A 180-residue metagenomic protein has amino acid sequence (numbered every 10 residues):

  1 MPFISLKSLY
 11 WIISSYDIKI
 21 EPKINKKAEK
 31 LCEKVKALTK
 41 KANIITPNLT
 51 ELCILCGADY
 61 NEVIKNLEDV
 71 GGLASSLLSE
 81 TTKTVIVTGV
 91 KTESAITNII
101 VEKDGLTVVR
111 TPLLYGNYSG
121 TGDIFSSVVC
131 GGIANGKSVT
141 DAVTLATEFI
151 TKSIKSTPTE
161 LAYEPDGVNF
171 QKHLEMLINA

Functional and structural regions predicted by a protein language model:
M1-S5, L9-A37: Glycine/small-residue-rich loop that forms an oxyanion/phosphate-binding "nest" at active or ligand-binding sites
I18-K23, G89, Y115-Y118: Short, small-residue-enriched loops and turns at beta-alpha junctions that line or gate enzyme active sites
I24-L106: Conserved phosphate/ATP/ADP-binding segment of small-molecule kinases
E51, G89-E93, P112-Y115, T147-T151: Glycine-rich beta-alpha junction loops
Y60-D69, A134-T144: Short, charged, surface-exposed loops that flank catalytic or proteolytic processing sites
V109: Hydrophobic residues at beta-strand termini and immediately following loops that shape nucleotide-binding pockets
Y115-V139, V143: Short, small-residue alpha-helix embedded
T140-A180: Charged C-terminal helix
